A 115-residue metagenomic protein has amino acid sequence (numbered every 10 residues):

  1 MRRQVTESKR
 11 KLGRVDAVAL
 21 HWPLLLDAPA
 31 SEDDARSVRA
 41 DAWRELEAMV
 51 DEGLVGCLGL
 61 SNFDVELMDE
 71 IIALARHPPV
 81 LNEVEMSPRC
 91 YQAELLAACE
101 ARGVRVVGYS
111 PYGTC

Functional and structural regions predicted by a protein language model:
M1-L20, A48-E52: CE4/NodB-like, metal-dependent polysaccharide N-deacetylase domain that modifies extracellular/periplasmic N-acetylated
W22-C115: Beta/alpha (TIM)-barrel catalytic core signal, keyed to glycine-rich beta->alpha loops juxtaposed to Asp/Glu that bind
